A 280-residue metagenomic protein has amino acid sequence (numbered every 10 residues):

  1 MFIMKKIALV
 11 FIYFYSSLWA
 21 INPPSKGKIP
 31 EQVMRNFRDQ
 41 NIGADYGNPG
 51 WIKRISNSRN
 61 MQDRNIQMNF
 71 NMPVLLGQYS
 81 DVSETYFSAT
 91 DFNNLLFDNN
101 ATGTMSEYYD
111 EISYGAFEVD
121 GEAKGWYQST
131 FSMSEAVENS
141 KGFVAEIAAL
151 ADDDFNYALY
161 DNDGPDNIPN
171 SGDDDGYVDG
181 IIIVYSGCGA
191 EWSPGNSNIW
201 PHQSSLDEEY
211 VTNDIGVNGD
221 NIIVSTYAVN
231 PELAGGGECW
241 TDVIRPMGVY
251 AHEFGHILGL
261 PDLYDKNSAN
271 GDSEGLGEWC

Functional and structural regions predicted by a protein language model:
M1-I7: Positively charged n-region of N-terminal signal peptides that target proteins for export
I7-S16: Sec-dependent N-terminal signal peptides
I21-E274, E278-C280: Active-site-proximal segment of zinc-dependent metalloprotease catalytic domains
